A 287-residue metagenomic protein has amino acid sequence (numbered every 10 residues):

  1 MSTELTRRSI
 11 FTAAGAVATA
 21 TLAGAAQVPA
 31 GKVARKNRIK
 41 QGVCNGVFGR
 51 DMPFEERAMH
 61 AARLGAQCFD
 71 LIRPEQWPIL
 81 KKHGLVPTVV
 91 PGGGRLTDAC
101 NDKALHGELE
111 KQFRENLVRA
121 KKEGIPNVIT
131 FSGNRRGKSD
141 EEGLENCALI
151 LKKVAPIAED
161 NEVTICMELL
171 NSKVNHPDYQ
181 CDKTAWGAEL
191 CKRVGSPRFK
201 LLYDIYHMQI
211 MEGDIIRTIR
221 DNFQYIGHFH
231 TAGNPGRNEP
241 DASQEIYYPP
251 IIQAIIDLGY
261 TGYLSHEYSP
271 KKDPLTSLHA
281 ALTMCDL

Functional and structural regions predicted by a protein language model:
S2-G42, V47, D51-A62, I125-P126 (+2 more regions): Histidine-acidic metal/acid-base catalytic patches
A14-A20, A25, V33-R35, A99-K200 (+1 more regions): Active-site acidic/histidine proton-transfer and metal-coordination neighborhood in alpha/beta enzyme cores
V47-G49, R73-E75, G93-R95, N134-R136 (+4 more regions): Active-site-proximal loop/turn and secondary-structure-junction residues that shape catalytic pockets, frequently
R57-Q76: Catalytic domains of carbohydrate-active enzymes, especially glycoside hydrolases
A62, K81, K121, E159 (+1 more regions): Anion (oxyanion) recognition and catalysis
P78-V90, V163: Short acidic, glycine/proline-enriched helix-loop-strand junctions
